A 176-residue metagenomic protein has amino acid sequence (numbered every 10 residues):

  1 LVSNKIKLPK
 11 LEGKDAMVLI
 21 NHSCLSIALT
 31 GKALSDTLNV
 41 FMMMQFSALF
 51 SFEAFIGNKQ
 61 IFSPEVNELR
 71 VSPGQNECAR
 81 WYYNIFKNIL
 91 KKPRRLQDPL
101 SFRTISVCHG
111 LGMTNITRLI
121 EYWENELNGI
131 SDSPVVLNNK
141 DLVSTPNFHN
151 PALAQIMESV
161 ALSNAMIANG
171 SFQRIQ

Functional and structural regions predicted by a protein language model:
L1-W81: Mobile "lid/hinge" segments at catalytic clefts and subdomain interfaces of large enzymes
F52-N169: Accessory "access/gating" subregions that flank catalytic or transport cores
Q173-Q176: Active-site rim segments in enzyme catalytic domains, especially the processed small/beta chain of N-terminal
